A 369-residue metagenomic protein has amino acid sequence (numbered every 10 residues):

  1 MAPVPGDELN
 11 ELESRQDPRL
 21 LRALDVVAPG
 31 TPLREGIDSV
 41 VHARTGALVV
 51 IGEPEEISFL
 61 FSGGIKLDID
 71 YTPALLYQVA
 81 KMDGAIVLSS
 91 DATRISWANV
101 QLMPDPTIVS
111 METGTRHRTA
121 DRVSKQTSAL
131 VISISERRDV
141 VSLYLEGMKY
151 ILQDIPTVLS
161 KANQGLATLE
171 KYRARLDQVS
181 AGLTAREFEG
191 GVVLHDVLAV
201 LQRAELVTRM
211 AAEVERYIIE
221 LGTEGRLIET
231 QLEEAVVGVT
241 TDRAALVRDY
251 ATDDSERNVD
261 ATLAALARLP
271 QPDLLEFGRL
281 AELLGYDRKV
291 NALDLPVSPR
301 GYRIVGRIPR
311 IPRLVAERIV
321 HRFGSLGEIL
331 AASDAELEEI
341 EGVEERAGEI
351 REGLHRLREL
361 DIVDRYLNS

Functional and structural regions predicted by a protein language model:
A2-D273, F277-R279: Divalent-cation
T241-I340, E345-S369: Long, highly charged, low-complexity intrinsically disordered interaction regions that mediate electrostatic DNA/RNA
